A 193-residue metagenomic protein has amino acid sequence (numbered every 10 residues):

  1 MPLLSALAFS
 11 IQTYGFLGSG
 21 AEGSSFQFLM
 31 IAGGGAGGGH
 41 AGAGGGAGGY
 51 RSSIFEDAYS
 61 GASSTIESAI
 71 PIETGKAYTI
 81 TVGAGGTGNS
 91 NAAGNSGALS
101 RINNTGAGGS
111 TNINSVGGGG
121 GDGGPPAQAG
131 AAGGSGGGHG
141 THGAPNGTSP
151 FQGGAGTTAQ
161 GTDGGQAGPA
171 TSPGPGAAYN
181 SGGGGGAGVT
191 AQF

Functional and structural regions predicted by a protein language model:
M1-F193: Glycine-biased low-complexity/repetitive sequence motifs
